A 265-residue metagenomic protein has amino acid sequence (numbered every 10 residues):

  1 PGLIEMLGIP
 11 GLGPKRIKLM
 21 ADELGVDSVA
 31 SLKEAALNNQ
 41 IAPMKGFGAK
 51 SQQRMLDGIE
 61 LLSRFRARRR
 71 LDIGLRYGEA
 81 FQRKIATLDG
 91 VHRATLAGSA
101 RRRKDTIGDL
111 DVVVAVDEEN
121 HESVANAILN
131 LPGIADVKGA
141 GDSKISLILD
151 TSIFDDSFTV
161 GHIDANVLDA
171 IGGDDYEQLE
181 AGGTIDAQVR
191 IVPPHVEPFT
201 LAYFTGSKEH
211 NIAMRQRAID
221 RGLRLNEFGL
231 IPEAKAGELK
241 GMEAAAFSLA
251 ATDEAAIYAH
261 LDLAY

Functional and structural regions predicted by a protein language model:
P1-L110, V114-S146, F154-F158, P198-F199 (+4 more regions): Accessory alpha-helical DNA-binding modules that contact the DNA backbone or grooves
G133-P194: Conserved catalytic core of two-metal-ion nucleotidyltransferases
E180-R215, I219, E227: Conserved, surface-exposed functional patches that form binding/active-site neighborhoods
K235-G241: Soluble catalytic regions of large protease machineries
